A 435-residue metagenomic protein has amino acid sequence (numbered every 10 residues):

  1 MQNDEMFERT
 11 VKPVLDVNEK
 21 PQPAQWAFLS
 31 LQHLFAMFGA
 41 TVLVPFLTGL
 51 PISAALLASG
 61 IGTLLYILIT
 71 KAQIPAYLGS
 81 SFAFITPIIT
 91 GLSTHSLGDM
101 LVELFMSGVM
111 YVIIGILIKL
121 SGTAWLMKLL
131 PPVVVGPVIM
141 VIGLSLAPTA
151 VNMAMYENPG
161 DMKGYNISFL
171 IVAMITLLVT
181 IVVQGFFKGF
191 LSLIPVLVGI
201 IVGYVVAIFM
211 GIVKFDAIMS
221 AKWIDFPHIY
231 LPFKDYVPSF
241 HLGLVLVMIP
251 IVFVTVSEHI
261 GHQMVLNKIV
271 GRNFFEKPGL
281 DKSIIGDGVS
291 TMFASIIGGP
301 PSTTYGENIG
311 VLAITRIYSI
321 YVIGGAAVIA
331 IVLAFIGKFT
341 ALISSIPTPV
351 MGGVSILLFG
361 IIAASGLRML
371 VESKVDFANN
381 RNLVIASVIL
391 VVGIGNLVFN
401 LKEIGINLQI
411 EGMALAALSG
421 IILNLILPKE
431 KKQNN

Functional and structural regions predicted by a protein language model:
M1-A76, A83-H95: N-terminal signal-anchor module of multipass membrane proteins
M1-F28, F215-L231, K268-F275, K282-S283 (+1 more regions): Intrinsically disordered, low-complexity non-transmembrane regions of multi-pass membrane transporters
R9-A24, F46-I67, V247-I320: Membrane-embedded helical hairpins/re-entrant loop segments and their flanking transmembrane helices within multi-pass
T10, F38-T41, T176-F186, I194 (+4 more regions): Juxtamembrane interface elements at the cytosolic ends of transmembrane helices in multi-pass membrane proteins
A24-A40, Y165-L177, I194-P195, M210 (+2 more regions): Hydrophobic, membrane-embedded alpha-helices of multi-pass small-molecule transporters
L50-L56, A72-F84, L126-V135, L191-L197 (+4 more regions): Short, non-helical or kinked segments that cap or interrupt transmembrane helices
P87-H95, Q184, N308-I323, I329-A334: Interfacial segments of multi-pass membrane proteins
S93-D216, A327-N435: Membrane-embedded alpha-helical modules
